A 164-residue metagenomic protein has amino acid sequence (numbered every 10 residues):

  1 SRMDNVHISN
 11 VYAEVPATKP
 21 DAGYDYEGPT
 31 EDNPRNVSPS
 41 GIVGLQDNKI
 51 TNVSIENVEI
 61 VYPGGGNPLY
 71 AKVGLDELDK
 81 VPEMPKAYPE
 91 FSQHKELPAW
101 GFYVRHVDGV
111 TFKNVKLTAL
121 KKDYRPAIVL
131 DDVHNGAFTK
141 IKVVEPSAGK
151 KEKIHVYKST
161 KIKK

Functional and structural regions predicted by a protein language model:
S1-K164: Extracellular/periplasmic carbohydrate-active domains that bind, remodel, or depolymerize complex polysaccharides
